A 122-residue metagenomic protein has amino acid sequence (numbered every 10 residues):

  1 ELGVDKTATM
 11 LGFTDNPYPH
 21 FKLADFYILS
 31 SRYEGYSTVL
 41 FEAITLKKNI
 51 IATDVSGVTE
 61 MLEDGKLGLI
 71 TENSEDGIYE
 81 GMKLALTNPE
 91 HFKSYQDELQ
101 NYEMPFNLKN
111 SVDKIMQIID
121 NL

Functional and structural regions predicted by a protein language model:
E1-G12: Nucleotide-activated donor-binding/catalytic signature segment of Leloir-type glycosyltransferases, i.e., the conserved
M10, N16-P17, V58, I78: Acidic, amphipathic alpha-helical patches
F13, R32: Aromatic "clamp/platform" in nucleotide-sugar-dependent glycosyltransferases that forms part of the donor/acceptor
Y18, S37-T45, T59-E60: Short alpha-helical segment that forms part of, or immediately flanks, the ligand-binding pocket in carbohydrate-active
D25, K47: A short alpha->beta transition loop at the rim of the catalytic pocket in nucleotide-sugar-dependent
N49-A52: Short hydrophobic beta-strand element within catalytic cores of glycosyltransferases and related nucleotide-activated
D64-E75, L84-P89: Conserved acidic donor-binding segment of nucleotide-sugar-dependent glycosyltransferases
E90-N121: A charged, aromatic-enriched C-terminal amphipathic alpha-helix characteristic of glycosyltransferases across folds
